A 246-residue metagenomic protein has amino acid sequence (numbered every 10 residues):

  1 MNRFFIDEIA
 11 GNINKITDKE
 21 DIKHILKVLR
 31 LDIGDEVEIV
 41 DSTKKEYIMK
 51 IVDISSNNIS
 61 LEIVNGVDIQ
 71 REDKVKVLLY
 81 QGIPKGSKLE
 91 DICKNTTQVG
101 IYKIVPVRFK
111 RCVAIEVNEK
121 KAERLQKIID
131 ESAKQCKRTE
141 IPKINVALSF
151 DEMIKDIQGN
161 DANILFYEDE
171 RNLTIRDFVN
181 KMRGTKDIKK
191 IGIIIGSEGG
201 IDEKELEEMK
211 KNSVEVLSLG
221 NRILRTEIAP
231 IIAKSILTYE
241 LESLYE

Functional and structural regions predicted by a protein language model:
M1-D68: N-terminal positively charged helical leader segments and presequences
I9, G66, F109-C112, N221: Short, ordered loop/turn segments at secondary-structure junctions
K15-T17, K74-L78, K189-G192, K211-L219: Glycine/charged-rich beta-loop-alpha catalytic/anionic-binding loops adjacent to active sites
G34, T96, I129, M209 (+1 more regions): Residue-level signal for inorganic ion chemistry
V37, I59-E62, D68-Y80, T185-K189: Mobile, glycine- and charge-enriched loop segments and immediately flanking short secondary-structure elements within
Q70-L165: RNA substrate-binding interface of SAM-dependent RNA methyltransferases
D161-L206, V214-S218: Active-site/ligand-binding-proximal alpha/beta "capping" segment
E203-E246: Structured adenosyl-cofactor binding patch, chiefly the S-adenosyl-L-methionine
